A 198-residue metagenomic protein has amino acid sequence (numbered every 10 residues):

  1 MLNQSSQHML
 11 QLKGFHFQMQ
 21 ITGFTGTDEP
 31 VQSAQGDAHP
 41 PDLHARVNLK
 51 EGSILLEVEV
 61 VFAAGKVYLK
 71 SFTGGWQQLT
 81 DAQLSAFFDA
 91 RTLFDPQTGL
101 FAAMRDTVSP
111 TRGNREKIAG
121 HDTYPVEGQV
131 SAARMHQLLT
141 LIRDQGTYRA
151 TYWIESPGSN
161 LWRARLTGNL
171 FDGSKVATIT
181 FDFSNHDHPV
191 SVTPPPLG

Functional and structural regions predicted by a protein language model:
M1-D37, P189-G198: N-terminal leader/targeting segments and the immediate start of mature chains
L2-Q7, S33-P40, V60-V67, A150-S156 (+1 more regions): Extended lipid/amphipathic-ligand handling interfaces
H16, Q20-G23, P30-K66: N-terminal beta-strand/beta-hairpin edge segment
F17-M19, L43-L49, V67-S71, Q78 (+2 more regions): Short hydrophobic/aromatic-rich beta-strand segments that constitute the beta-sheet cores of beta-sandwich/beta-barrel
Q20-G26, K50-L55, G65-G75, F171 (+2 more regions): Hydrophobic lipid-interacting interfaces of membrane-associated proteins
Y68-F101: Acidic/charged, solvent-exposed loop-and-adjacent secondary-structure segments enriched in E/D, K/R, S/T, and G/P
F101-T111, G146: A short, amphipathic edge element
D122-L197: Gly/Pro-enriched, hydrophobic low-complexity segments that function as extracytoplasmic propeptides/linkers
